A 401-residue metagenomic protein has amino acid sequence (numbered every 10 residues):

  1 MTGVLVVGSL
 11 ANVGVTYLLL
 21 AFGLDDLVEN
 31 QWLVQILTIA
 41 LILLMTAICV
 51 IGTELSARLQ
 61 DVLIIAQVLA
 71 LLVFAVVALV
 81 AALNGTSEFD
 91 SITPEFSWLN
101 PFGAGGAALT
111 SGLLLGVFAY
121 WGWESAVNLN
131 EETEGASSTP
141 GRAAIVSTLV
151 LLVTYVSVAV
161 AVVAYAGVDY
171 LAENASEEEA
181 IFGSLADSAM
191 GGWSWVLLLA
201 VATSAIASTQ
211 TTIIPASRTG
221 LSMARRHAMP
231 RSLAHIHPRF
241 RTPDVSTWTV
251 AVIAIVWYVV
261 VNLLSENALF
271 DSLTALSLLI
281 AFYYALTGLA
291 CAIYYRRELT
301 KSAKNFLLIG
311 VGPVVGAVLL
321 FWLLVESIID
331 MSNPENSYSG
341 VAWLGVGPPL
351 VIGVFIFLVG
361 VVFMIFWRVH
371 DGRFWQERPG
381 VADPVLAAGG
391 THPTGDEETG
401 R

Functional and structural regions predicted by a protein language model:
M1-I42, T46-V50, A202-A205, T209-T219 (+2 more regions): Hydrophobic transmembrane alpha-helices that form the core helical bundles of multi-pass secondary transporters
A11-V34, I65, A70-V73, V127-S137 (+5 more regions): Helix-loop-helix connectors at the membrane interface of multi-pass transporters/channels
L19-D25, E95, A143-I213, M229-L276: TM-loop-TM module centered on a large, flexible mid-protein loop between adjacent transmembrane helices in multi-pass
D26-L33, V62-W195: Helix-loop-helix junctions that connect adjacent transmembrane segments in multi-pass membrane transporters
N30-T38, I42, Q67, A104-G112 (+7 more regions): Residue-level signature of transmembrane alpha-helical entry/exit and packing/kink sites in multi-pass membrane
L33-S87, A144-T148, L279-F282, N305-V318: Membrane-interface loop-to-helix entry segments
V77-L79, G316-P334: Hydrophobic alpha-helical transmembrane segments in multi-pass integral membrane proteins
G288-G312, M331-R401: Terminal cytosolic tails of multi-pass membrane transporters, especially the segment immediately following the final
